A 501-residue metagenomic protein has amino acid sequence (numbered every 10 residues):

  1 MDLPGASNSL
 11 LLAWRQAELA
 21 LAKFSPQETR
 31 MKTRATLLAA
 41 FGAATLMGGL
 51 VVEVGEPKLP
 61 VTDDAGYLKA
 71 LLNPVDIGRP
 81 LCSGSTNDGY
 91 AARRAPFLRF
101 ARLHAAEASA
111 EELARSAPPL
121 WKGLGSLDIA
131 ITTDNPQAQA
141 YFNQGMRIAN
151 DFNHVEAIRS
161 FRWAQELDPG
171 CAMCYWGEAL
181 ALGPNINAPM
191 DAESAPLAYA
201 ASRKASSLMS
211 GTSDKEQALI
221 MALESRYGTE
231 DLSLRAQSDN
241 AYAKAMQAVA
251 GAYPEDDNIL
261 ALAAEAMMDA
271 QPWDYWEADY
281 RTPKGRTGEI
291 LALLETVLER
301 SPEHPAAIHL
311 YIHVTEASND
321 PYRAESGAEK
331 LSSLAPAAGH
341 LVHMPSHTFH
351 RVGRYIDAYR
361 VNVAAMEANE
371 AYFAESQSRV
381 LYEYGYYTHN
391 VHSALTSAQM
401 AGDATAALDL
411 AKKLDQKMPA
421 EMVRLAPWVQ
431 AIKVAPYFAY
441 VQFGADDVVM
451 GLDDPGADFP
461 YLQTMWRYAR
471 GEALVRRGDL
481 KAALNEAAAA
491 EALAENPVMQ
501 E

Functional and structural regions predicted by a protein language model:
D2-R15, G49-Y311, A317-P321, E329 (+3 more regions): N-terminal alpha-helical interaction modules that lie
A20-R30: Short, Lys/Arg-enriched N-terminal segments with co-localized hydrophobic residues within the first ~10-30 amino acids
K32-L50: Gram-negative bacterial Sec-dependent N-terminal signal peptides
F349: Substrate-binding cleft of secreted/luminal carbohydrate-active enzymes
Q377-Y384, Q500-E501: Acidic, Ser/Thr- and Gly/Pro-rich intrinsically disordered linkers and low-complexity segments that flank or connect
E383-V391: Extended HEAT/HEAT-like alpha-solenoid repeat tracts in very large eukaryotic scaffold/adaptor proteins
